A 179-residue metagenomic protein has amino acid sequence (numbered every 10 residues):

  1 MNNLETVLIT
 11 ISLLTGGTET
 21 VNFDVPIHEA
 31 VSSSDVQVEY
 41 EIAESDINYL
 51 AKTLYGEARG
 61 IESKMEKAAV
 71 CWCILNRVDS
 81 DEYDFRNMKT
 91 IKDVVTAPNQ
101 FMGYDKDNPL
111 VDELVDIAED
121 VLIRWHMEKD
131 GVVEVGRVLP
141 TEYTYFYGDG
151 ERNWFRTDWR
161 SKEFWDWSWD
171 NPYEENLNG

Functional and structural regions predicted by a protein language model:
M1-I47: N-terminal export signals and maturation junctions of secreted/periplasmic proteins
A30-V31, D35-G179: Bacterial extracytoplasmic/cell-wall-associated proteins, especially those involved in peptidoglycan
